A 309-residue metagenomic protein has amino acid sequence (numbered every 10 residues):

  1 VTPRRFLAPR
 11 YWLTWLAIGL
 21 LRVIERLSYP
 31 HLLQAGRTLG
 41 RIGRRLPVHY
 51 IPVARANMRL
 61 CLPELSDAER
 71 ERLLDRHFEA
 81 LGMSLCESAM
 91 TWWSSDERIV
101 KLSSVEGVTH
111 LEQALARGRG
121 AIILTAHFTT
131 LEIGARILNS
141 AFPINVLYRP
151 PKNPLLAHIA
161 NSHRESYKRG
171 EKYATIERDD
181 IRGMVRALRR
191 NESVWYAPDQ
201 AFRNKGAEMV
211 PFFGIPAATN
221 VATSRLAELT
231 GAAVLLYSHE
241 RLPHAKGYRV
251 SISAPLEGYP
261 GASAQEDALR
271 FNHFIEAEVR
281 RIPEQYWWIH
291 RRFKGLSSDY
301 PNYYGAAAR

Functional and structural regions predicted by a protein language model:
V1-T125, T130, A157-H163: Membrane-anchoring hydrophobic helices of lipid-metabolizing enzymes
P3-A8, R37-L39, G43, Y50 (+3 more regions): Non-catalytic C-terminal accessory region of glycerolipid acyltransferases and related lyso-lipid remodeling enzymes
R26, C61-E64, A141, Y167 (+2 more regions): Alpha-helical structural context
E106, L147, S251-S253: Residues in well-ordered beta-strands of folded domains
V108-E112, A135-R136, A160-N161, E165 (+3 more regions): Short amphipathic alpha-helical segments and helix-helix/interface helices
R117-R178, R190, A201-F213, R241: Catalytic core of membrane glycerolipid acyltransferases/transacylases, capturing the structured, soluble-facing
